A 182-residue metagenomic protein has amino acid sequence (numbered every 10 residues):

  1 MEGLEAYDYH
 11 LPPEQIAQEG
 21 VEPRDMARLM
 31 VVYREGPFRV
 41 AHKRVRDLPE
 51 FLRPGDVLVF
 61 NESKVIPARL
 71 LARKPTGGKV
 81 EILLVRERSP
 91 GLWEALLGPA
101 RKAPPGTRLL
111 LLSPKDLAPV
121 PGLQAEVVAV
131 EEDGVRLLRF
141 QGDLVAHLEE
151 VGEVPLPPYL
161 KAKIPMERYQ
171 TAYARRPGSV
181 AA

Functional and structural regions predicted by a protein language model:
M1-A182: A cross-family signal for N-terminal binding/gating loops and helix N-caps that shape access to the active site
